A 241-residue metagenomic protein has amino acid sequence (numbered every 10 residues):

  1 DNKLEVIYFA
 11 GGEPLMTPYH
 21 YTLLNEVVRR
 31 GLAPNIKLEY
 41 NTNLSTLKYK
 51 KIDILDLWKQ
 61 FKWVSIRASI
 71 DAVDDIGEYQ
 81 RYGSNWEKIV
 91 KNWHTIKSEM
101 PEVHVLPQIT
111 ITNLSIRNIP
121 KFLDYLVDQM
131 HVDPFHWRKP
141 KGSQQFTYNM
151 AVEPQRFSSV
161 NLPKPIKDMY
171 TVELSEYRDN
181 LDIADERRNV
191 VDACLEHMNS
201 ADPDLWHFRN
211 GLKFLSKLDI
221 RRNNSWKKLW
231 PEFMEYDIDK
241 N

Functional and structural regions predicted by a protein language model:
D1-K3, Q60-F61, N92-V105, E176-R187: A structural motif corresponding to the C-terminal end of an alpha-helix and its immediate exit/capping segment
N2-P18, R30-K50, W58-V90, H104-N113 (+1 more regions): Core AdoMet radical
Y21, K51-I54, Y79-R81, N118-F122 (+1 more regions): Short aromatic-enriched loop/helix-cap "lid" or pocket-rim segments at secondary-structure transitions that line
L23, D53-I54, N85-I96, F122-L126: A general structural detector for well-ordered alpha-helical segments in enzyme core domains, enriched
E26-L32, E99: Short, acidic, metal-binding catalytic loop of nucleotide-sugar glycosyltransferases
N113-M130: Catalytic cores of alpha/beta
V152-S175: PAPS-dependent sulfotransferase catalytic core
D168-T171, S175-N241: Radical SAM enzyme core and accessory elements
